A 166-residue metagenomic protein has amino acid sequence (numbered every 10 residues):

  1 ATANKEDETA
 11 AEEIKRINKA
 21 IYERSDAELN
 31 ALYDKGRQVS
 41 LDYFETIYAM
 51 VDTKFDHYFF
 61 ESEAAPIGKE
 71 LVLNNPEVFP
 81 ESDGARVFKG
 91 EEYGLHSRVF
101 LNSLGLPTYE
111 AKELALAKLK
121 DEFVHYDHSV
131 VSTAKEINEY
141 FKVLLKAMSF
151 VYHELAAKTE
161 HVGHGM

Functional and structural regions predicted by a protein language model:
A1-M166: NTP-dependent nucleotidyl-transfer catalytic core
